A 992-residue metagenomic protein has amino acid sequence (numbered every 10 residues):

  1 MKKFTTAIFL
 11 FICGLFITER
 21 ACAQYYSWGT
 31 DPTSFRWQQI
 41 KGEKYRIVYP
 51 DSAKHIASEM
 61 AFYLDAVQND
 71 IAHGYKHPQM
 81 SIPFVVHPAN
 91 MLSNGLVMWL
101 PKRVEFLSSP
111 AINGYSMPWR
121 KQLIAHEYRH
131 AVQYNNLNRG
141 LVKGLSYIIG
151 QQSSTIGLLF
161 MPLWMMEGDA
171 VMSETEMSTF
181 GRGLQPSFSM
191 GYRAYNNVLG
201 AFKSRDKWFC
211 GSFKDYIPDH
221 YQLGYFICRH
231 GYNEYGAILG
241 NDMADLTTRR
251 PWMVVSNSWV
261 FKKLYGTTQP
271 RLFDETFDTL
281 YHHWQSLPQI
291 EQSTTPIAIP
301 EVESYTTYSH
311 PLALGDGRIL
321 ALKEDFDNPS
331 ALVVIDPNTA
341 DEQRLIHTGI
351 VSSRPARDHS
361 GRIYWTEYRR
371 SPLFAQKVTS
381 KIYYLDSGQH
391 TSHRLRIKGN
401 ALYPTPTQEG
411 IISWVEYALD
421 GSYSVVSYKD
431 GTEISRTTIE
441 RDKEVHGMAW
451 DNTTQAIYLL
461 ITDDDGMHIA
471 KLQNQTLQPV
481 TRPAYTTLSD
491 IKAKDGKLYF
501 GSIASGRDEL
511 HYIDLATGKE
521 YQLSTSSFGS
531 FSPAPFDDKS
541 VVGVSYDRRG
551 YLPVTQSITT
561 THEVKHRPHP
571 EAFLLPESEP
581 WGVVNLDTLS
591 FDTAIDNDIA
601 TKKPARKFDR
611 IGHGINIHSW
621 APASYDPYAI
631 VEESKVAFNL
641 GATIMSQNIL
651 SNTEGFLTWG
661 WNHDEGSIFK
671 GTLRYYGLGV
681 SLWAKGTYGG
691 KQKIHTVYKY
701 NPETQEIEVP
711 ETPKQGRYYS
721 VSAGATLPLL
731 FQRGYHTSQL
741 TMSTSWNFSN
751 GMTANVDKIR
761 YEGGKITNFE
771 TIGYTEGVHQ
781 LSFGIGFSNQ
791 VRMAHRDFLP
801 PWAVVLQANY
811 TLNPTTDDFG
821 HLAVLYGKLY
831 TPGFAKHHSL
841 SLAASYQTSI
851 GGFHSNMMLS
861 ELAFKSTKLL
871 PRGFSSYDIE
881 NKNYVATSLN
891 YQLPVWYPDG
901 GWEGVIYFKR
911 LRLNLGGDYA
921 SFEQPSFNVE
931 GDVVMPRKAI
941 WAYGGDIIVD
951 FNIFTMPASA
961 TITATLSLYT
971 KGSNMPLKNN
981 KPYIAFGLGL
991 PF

Functional and structural regions predicted by a protein language model:
A23-I156: Juxtacatalytic substrate-recognition/specificity segment
S27-P32, P118-L123, A131, N136-H230 (+3 more regions): Acidic/His/Gly-enriched intrinsically disordered linker/tail segments that often contain short helix/coil "MoRF-like"
W28-G29, R36-Q39, D215, R249-P355 (+1 more regions): Beta/coil-rich, acidic/histidine-enriched accessory regions frequently appended to metallopeptidases
G183, Y305, K323-L332, H347-S352 (+11 more regions): A flexible loop/linker signature enriched in serine peptidases of the S9 family
S304, S502, T560-G679, E770-P801: Outer-membrane beta-barrel initiation region
R369, A629, N648, W659-H663 (+13 more regions): Transmembrane beta-strands of outer-membrane beta-barrel pores
G686, V697-K699, P710-E711, K758-L915 (+3 more regions): C-terminal outer-membrane beta-barrel translocator/porin domains of Gram-negative envelope proteins and their
T887-L889, G945, N980-F992: Outer-membrane beta-barrel "beta-signal"
